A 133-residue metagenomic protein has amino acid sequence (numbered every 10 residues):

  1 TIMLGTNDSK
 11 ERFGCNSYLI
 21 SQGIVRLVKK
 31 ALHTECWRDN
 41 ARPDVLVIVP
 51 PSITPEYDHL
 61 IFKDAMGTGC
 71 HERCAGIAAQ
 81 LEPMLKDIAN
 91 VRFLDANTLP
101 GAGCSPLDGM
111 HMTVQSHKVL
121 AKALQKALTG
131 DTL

Functional and structural regions predicted by a protein language model:
T1-L133: Alpha-helical cap/lid subdomain in secreted, periplasmic, or secretory-pathway luminal O-acyl-processing enzymes
